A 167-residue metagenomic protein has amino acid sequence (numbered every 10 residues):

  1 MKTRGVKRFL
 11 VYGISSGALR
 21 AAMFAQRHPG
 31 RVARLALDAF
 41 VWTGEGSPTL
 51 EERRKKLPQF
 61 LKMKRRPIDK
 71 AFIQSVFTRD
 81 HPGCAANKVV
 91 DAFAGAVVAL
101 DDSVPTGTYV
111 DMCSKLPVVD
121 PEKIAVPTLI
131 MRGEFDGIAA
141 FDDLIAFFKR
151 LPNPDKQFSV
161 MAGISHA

Functional and structural regions predicted by a protein language model:
M1-F9: Conserved acidic catalytic loop of the alpha/beta-hydrolase fold
V11-G13, D38: Short beta-strand immediately N-terminal to the catalytic nucleophile in serine-hydrolase-like folds
G13-S15, G133: Conserved alpha/beta-hydrolase "nucleophile elbow" surrounding the catalytic nucleophile
A18-P29, L35: Short glycine-enriched nucleophile-adjacent loop and the immediately C-terminal alpha-helix near the catalytic center
A36-E45: Active-site nucleophile loop of the alpha/beta-hydrolase fold
G46-M131, R150: Alpha/beta-hydrolase
G137-D143: Conserved alpha/beta-hydrolase "acid-adjacent" motif
L151-H166: Catalytic histidine neighborhood in serine/cysteine hydrolases with alpha/beta-hydrolase-type architecture
